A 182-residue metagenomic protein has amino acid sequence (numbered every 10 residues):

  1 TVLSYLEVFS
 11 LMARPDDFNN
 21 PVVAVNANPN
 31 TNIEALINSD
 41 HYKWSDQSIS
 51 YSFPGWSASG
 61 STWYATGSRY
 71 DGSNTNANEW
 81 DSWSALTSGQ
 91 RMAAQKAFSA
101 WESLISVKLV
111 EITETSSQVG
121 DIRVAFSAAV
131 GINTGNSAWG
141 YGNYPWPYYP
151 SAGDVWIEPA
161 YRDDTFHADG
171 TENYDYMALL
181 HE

Functional and structural regions predicted by a protein language model:
T1-E182: Zinc-dependent metalloendopeptidases
